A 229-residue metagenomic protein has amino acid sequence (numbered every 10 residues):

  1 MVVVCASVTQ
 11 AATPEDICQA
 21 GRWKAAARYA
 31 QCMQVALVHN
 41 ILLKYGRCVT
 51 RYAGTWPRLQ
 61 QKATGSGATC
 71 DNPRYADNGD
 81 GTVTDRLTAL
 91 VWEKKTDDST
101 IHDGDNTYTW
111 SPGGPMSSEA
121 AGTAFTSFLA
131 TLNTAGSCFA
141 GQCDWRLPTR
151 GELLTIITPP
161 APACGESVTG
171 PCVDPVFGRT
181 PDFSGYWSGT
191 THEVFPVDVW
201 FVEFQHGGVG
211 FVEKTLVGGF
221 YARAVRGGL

Functional and structural regions predicted by a protein language model:
M1-A6: Bacterial N-terminal signal peptides
Q10-T55, S66: Soluble, non-transmembrane alpha-helical interaction regions
A53-R146, R150-L229: Glycine-aromatic-enriched surface loops/turns that form tight recognition elements
